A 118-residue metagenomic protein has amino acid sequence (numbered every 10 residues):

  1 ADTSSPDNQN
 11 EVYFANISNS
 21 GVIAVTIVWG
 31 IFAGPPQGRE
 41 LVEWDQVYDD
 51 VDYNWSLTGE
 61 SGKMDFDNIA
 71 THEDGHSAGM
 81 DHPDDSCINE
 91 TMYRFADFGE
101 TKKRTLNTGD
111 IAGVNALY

Functional and structural regions predicted by a protein language model:
A1-T71, S77, D81: Metzincin-family zinc-dependent endopeptidase catalytic domain
S4-D7, S61-Y118: The catalytic-center signature of Zn2+-dependent metalloproteases
